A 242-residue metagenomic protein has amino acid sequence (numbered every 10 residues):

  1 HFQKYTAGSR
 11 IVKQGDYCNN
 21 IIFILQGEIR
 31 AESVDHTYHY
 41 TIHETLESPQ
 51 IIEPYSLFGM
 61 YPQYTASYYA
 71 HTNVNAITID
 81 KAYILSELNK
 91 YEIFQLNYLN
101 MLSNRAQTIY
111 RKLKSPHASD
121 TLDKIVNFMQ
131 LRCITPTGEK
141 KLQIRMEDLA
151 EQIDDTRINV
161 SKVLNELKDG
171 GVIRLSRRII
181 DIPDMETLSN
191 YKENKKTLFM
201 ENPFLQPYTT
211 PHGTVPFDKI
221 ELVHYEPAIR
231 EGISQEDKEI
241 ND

Functional and structural regions predicted by a protein language model:
H1-Q26: Regulatory nucleotide-sensing modules
R10, E28-S33, I51, N75-A76: Short beta-strand segments in beta-sandwich/barrel cores
I11, Y17, S115-S119, Q143 (+1 more regions): Conserved phosphate/pyrophosphate-binding and hydrolysis machinery centered on Walker-type P-loop NTPases, extending
I42-N100: Cyclic-nucleotide recognition modules
H71, E92-R157: Polybasic "coupling" helices that flank or enter modular domains
L131-F199: Phosphate-/nucleic-acid-contacting segments
M200-D242: Zn2+-dependent metallopeptidase catalytic domains
